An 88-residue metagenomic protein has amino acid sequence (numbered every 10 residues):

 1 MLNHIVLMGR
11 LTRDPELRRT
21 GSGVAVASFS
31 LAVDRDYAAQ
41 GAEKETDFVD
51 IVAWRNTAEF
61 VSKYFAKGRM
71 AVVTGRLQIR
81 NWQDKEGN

Functional and structural regions predicted by a protein language model:
M1-N88: Single-stranded nucleic acid-binding surfaces, predominantly the OB-fold ssDNA-binding core
